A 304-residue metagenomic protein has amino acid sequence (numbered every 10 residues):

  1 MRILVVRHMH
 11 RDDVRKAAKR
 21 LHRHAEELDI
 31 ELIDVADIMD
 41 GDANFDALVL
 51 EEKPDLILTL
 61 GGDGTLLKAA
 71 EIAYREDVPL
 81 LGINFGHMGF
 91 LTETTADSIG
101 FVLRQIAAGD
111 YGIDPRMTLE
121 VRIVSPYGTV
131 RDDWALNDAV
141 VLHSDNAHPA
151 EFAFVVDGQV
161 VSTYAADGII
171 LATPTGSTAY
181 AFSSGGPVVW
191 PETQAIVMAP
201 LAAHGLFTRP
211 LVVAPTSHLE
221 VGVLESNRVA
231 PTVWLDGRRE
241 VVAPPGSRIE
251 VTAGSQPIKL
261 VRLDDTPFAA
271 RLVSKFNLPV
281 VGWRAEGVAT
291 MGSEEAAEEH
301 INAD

Functional and structural regions predicted by a protein language model:
M1-L56, D97-G112, I123-D133, A285: ATP/NTP phosphate-donor binding region
V14, G64-A69, T178-S183: Short glycine/serine/threonine-rich phosphate/pyrophosphate-binding segments that cradle anionic phosphate groups
I38-N44, V155, L201-H204: Short gly/ser/thr-rich secondary-structure transition/capping motifs
I72-G86, F90: Gly/Ser-rich helix-loop-strand patches that form or flank binding pockets for ribonucleotide-derived cofactors
M88-D167: Catalytic core of DAGKc-family lipid kinases
V141, D157-V160, R209-D304: ATP/nucleoside-binding phosphotransfer catalytic cores, i.e., glycine-rich phosphate-binding loops
F154, G176, V233: Short aromatic-centered micro-motifs
Q159, T163-F207: Gly/Ser/Thr-rich active-site loops/lids in small-molecule metabolic enzymes that frequently grip phosphoryl groups
